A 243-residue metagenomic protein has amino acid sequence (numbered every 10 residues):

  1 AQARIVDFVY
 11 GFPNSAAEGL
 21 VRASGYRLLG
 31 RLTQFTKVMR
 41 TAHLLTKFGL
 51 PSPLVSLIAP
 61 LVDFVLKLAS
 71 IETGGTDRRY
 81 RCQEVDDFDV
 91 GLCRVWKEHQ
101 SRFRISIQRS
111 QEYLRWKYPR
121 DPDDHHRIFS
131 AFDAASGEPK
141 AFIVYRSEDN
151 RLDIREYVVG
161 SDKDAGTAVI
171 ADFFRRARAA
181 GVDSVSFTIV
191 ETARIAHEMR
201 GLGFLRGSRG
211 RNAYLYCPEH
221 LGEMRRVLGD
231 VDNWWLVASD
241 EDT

Functional and structural regions predicted by a protein language model:
D7-K67, K117-R120, R127, V144-K163 (+1 more regions): Active-site/acyl-donor-binding loops of N-acyltransferases
F64-R81: Low-complexity, charge- and small-residue-enriched intrinsically disordered regions
R79-C93: A short beta-loop-alpha structural element at the N-terminal edge of CoA-dependent acyl/N-acetyltransferase catalytic
D86-F88, P139-N150: A glycine-rich, aromatic-flanked flexible loop/lid motif
R94-Q108: Helix-loop element at the rim of GNAT/NAT acetyltransferase active sites that forms part of the acceptor-substrate
S106-H125: Active-site rim helix/loop that mediates acceptor-substrate recognition in acyltransferases
D124-I143: Conserved beta-hairpin
